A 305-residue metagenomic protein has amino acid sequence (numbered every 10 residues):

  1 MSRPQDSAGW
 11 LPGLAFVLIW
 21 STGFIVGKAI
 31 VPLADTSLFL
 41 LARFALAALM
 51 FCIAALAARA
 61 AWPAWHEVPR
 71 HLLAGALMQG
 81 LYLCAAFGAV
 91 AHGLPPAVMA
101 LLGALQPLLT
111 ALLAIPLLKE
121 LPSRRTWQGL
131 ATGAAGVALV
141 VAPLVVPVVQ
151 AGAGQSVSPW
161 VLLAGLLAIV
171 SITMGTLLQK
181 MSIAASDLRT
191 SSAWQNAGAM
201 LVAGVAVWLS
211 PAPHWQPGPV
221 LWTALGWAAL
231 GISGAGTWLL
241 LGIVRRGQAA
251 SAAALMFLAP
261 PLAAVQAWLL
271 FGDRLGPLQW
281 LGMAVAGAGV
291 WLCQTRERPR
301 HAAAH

Functional and structural regions predicted by a protein language model:
M1-L49, Q150-M181, L201-V202, A303-H305: Glycine-/small-residue-enriched transmembrane alpha-helix faces in small-molecule transporters and effluxers
Q5-W10, L33-S37, L41, P63-P69 (+3 more regions): Juxtamembrane helix-entry segments on the extracytoplasmic side of multipass membrane proteins
G13, E67-G75, P122-A135, S186-N196: Cytoplasmic-side transmembrane-helix entry/capping segments in multi-pass membrane proteins
V17, L40-A42, V98-L105, L177-L201 (+1 more regions): Helix-helix packing/entry segments at the starts of transmembrane helices
I19, G23-F24, C52, L56-G103 (+2 more regions): Specific transmembrane alpha-helical segments of multi-pass solute transporters/efflux pumps, especially DMT/EamA
P32-L81, P107-A114, V170-L178, A193-P211 (+2 more regions): Transmembrane alpha-helices of multi-pass small-molecule transport proteins
L38-L49, M78, L83, F87-R124 (+1 more regions): Specific alpha-helical transmembrane segments that line the substrate/conduction pathway and gating interfaces
F51, L113, P122-P147, A203 (+3 more regions): Hydrophobic transmembrane alpha-helices of multi-pass small-molecule transport proteins
